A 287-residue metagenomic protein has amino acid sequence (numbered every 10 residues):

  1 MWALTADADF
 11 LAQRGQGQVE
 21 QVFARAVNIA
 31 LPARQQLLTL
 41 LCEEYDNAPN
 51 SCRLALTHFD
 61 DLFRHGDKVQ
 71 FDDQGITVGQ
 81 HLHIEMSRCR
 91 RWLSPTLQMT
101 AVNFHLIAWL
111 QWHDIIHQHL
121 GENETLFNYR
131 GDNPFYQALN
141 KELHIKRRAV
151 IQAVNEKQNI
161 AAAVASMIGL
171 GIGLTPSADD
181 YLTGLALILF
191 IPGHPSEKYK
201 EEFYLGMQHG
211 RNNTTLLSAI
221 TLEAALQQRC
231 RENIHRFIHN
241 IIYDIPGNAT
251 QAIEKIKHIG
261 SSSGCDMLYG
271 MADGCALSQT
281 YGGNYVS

Functional and structural regions predicted by a protein language model:
M1-G169, P176-A178, L189, A219-T221 (+2 more regions): Phosphate/adenylate-binding glycine loop and adjacent helical scaffold
E156-Q158, G193, D244-I245: Short loop/turn hinge sites at secondary-structure boundaries
G173-L189, S263-C275: Conserved phosphate/anionic-ligand binding catalytic regions in large, soluble enzymes, centered on
L189-K200, A276-Y285: Short helix-capping/linker segments at secondary-structure and domain boundaries
K198-L216: Long, charge-rich alpha-helical interaction segments
T214-R236: Membrane-interfacial catalytic/cofactor-binding modules of polytopic membrane enzymes
N233-S287: Acidic, carboxylate-rich catalytic segments that either coordinate divalent cations
